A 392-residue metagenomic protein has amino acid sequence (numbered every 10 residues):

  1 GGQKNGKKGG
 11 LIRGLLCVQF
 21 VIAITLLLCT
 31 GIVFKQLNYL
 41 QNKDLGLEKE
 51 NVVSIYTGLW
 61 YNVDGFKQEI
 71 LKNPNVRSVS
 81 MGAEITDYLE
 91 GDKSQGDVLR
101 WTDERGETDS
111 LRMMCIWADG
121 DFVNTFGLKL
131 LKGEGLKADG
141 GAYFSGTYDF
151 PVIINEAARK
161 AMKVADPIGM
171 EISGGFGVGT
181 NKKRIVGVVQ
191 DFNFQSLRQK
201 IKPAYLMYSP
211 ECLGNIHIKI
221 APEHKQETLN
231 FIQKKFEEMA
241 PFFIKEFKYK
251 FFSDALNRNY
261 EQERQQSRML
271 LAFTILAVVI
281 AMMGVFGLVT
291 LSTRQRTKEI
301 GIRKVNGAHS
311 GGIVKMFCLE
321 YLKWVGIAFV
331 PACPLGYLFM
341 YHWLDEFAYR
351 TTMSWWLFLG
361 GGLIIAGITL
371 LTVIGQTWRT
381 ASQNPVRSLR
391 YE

Functional and structural regions predicted by a protein language model:
G1-G58, L344, V386-E392: Alpha-helical transmembrane segments of integral membrane proteins
G1-Q3, M283-W324, W378-Y391: Intracellular coupling helices
G2-G14, M239-L276, Q295, M340-I365: Membrane-helix entry/capping segments
G10-Q36, R264-K298, G326-I327, I364-L371: Hydrophobic alpha-helical transmembrane segments of multi-pass inner-membrane transport and secretion
K35-W117, S145-T147, E211-C212: Membrane-proximal extracellular/periplasmic loop immediately following the first transmembrane helix
K67-V79, E156-K160, G177-S267, L344: "Rare, low-scoring activations can occur in soluble or secreted enzymes where short amphipathic helices or signal
L111-K202: Hydrophobic secondary-structure segments that place a key small or acidic residue at a functional site
A277, K298-Y341, L357-G360, I364: Transmembrane alpha-helical interface segments in multi-pass membrane proteins
